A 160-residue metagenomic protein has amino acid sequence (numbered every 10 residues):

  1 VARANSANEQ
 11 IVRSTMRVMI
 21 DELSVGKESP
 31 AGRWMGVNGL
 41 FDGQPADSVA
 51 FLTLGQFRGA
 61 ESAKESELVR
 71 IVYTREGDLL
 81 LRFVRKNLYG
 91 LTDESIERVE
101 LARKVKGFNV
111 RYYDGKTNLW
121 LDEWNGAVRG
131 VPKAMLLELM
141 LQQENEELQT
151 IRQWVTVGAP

Functional and structural regions predicted by a protein language model:
V1-L91: Extracytoplasmic beta-strand-rich oligomerization domains located immediately C-terminal to a leader/signal peptide
V49-A50, V99, M135: A broad, low-specificity signal marking well-ordered, structured residues that form hydrophobic/aromatic
G59, G77, A102, D122-N125: Periplasmic/extracellular, small/polar-rich flexible segments of pilin-like filament-forming proteins
E61-S62, G90-V99, L121: A short, polar/proline- and glycine-enriched secondary-structure boundary/capping micro-motif
E67, D93-S95, Q149: Residues that act as N-cap/strand-start positions at coil-to-secondary-structure junctions
R70-V72, R98-V99, T150-W154: Well-ordered beta-strand positions in beta-sheet-rich domains
L80, E97-K106: Local beta-strand/beta-hairpin segments that build beta-sheet-rich folds
K106-P160: Short linear sequence signals and composition-biased patches located at protein termini or domain-edge surfaces
